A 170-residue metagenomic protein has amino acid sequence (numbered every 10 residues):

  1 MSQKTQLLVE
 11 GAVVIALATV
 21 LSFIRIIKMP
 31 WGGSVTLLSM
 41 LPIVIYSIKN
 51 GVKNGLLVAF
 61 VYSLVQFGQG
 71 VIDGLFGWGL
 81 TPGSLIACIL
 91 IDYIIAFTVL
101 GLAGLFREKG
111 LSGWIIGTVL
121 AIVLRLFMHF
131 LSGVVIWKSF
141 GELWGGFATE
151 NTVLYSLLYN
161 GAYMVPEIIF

Functional and structural regions predicted by a protein language model:
M1-F170: Loop-helix junctions at membrane interfaces
